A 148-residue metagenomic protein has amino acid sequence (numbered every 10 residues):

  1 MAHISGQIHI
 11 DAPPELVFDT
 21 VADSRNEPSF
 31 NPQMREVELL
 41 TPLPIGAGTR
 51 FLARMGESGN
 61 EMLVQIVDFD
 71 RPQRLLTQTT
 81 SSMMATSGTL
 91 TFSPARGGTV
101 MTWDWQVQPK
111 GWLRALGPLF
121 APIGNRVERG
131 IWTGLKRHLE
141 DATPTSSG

Functional and structural regions predicted by a protein language model:
M1-T41, R137-D141, T145-G148: Hydrophobic ligand-binding cavity/cleft-lining segments
S5, E38-L39, R54, L116-I123: Conserved short-loop catalytic and cofactor-binding motifs
S5, M101-T102: Hydrophobic residues on conserved beta-strands that form the core of alpha/beta folds
H9-D11, T77-T79, W103-W105, N125 (+1 more regions): Residue-level detection of beta-strand scaffold positions
P28, P42, R54-V100, Q106-G111 (+1 more regions): Hydrophobic-ligand binding "helix-grip"
G46-G48: Loop/turn positions that initiate beta-strands
V107-G148: A conserved amphipathic terminal alpha-helix motif
